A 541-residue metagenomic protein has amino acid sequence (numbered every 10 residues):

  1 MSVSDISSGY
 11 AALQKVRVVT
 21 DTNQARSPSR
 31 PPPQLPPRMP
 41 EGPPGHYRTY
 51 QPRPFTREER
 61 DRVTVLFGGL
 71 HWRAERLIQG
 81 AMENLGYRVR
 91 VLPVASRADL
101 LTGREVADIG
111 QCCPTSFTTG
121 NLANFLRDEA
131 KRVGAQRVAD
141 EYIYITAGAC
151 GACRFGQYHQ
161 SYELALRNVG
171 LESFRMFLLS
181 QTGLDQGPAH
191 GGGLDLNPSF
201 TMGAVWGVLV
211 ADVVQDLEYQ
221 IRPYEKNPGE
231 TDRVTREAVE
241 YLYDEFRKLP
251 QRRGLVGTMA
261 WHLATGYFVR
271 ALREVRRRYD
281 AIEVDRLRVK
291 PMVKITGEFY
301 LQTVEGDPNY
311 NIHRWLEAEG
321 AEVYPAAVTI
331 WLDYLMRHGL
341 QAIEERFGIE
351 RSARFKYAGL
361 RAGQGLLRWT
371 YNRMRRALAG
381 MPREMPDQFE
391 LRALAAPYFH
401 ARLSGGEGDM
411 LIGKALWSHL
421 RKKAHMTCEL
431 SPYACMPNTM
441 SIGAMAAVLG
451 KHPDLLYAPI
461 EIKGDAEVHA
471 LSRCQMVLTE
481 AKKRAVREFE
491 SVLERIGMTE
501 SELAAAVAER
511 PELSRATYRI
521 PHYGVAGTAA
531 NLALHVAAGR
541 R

Functional and structural regions predicted by a protein language model:
M1-R541: An N-terminal assembly and electron-transfer interface module characteristic of large anaerobic redox and radical
